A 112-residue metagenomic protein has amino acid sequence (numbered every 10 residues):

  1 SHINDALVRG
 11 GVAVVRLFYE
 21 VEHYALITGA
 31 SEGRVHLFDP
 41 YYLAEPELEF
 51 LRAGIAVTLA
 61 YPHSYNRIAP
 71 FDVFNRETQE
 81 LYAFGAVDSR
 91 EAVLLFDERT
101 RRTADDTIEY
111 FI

Functional and structural regions predicted by a protein language model:
S1-H23: ...with weaker cross-activation on analogous glycine-rich loops/strands in unrelated enzymes
V8-R9, A30-I112: Noncatalytic regulatory segments and standalone regulatory/sensor domains
H23-Y24, E45: Short catalytic/ligand-binding loop motif for oxyanion handling, primarily in non-cytosolic enzymes, centered on
